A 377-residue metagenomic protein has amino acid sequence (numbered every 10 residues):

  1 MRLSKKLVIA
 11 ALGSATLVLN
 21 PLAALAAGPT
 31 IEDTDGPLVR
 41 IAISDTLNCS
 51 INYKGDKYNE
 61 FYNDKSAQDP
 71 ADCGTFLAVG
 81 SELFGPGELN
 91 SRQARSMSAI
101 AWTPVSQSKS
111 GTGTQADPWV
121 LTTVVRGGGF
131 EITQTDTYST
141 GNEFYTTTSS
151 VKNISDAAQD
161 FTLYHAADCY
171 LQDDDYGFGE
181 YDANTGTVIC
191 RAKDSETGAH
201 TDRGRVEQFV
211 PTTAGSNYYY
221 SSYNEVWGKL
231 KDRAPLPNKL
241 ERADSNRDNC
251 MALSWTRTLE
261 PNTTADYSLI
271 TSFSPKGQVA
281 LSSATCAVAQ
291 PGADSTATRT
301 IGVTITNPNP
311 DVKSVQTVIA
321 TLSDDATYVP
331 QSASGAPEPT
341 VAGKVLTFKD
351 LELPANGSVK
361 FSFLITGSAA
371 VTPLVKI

Functional and structural regions predicted by a protein language model:
L17-L25: C-terminal segment of classical bacterial N-terminal signal peptides
A26-V125, S139-G141, F161-Y164, G177 (+4 more regions): Beta-strand-rich N-terminal accessory domains
P29-G36, S98, K109, A116 (+5 more regions): Beta-strand-rich recognition/accessory modules
A42, A67-D72, F76-A78, E82-S96 (+2 more regions): Trp/Gly-enriched beta-strand surface patches
E143-I154, S295-Q316: Short beta-strand elements of extracellular/lumenal beta-sandwich folds
I154-A157, P275, P308-D311, D324 (+1 more regions): Short, acidic/polar linear motifs in exposed loop/turn regions
D160-D168, V312-D325: Surface-exposed beta-strand/loop patches in extracellular or lumenal glycoproteins
D350-P373: Low-complexity, intrinsically disordered segments enriched in Ser/Thr together with acidic residues
